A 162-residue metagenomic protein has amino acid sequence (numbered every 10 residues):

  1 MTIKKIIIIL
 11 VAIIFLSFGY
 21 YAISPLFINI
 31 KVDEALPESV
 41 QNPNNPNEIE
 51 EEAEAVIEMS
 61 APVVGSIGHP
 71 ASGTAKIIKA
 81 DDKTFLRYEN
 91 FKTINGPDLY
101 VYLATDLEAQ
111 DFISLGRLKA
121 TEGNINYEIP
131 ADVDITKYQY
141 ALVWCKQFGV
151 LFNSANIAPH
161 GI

Functional and structural regions predicted by a protein language model:
K5-Y21: Hydrophobic membrane-insertion alpha-helices, especially the h-region of bacterial N-terminal signal peptides
A22-D81: Transition segment at domain starts
R87-E89, N124-D132: Exposed aromatic-hydrophobic patches
Y100-Y102: Beta-strand signatures of extracellular beta-sandwich domains
E108-L115: Surface-exposed loop/edge segments in extracytoplasmic proteins
R117-G123: Short proline/glycine- and polar residue-rich coil/turn motifs
A131-N156: Short, exposed beta-strand-loop hairpins at the edges of beta-sheets in extracellular/periplasmic proteins
I157-I162: Extracytoplasmic/periplasmic copper-protein system
